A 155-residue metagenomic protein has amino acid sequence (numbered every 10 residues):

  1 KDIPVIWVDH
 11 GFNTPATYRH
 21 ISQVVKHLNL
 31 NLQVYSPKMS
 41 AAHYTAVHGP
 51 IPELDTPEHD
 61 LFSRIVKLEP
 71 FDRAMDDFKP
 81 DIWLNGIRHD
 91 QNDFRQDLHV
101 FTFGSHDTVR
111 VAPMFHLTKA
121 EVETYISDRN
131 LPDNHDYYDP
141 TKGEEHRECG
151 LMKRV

Functional and structural regions predicted by a protein language model:
K1-V155: Nucleotide-activated chemistry modules centered on ATP-dependent adenylation/adenylyltransferase
